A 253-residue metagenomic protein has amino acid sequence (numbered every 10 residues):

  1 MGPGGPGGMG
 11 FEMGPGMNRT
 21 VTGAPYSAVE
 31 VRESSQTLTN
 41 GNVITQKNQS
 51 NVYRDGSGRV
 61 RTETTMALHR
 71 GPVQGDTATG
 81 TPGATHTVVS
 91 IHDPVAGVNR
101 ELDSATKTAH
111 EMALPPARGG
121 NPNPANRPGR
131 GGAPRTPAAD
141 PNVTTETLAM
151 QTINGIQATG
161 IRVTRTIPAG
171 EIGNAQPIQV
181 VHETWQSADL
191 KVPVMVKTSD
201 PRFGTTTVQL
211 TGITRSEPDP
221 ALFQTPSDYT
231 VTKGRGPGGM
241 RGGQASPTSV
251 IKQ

Functional and structural regions predicted by a protein language model:
M1-Q253: Extended soluble regions of mature proteins
